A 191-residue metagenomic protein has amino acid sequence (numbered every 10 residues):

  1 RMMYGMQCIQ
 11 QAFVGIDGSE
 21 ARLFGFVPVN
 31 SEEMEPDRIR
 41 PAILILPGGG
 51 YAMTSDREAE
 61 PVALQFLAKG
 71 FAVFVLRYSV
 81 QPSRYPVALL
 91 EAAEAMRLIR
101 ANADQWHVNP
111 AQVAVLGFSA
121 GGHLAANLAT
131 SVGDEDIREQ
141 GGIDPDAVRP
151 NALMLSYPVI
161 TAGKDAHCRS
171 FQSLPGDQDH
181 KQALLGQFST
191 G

Functional and structural regions predicted by a protein language model:
R1-G191: Alpha/beta-hydrolase superfamily serine-hydrolase fold, recognizing
